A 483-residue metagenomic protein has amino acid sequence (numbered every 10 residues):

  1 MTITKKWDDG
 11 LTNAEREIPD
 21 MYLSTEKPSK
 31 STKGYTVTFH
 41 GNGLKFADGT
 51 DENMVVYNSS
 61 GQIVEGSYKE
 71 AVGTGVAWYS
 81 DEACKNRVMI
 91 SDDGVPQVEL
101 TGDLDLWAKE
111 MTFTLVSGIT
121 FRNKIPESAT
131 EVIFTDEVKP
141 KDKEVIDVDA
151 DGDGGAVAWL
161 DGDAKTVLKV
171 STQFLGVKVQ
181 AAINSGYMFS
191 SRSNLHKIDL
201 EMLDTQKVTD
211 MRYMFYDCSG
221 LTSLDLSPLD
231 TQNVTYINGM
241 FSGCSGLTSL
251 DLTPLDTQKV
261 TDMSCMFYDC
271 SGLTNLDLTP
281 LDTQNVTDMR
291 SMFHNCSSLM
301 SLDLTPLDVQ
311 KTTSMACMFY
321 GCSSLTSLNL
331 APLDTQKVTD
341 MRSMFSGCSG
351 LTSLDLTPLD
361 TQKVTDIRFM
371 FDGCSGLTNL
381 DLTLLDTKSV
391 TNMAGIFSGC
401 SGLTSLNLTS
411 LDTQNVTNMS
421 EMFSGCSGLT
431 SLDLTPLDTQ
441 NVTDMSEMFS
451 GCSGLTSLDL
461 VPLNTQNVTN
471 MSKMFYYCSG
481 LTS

Functional and structural regions predicted by a protein language model:
M1-T112: Secondary-structure capping and domain/repeat boundary segments
L100, D105, K109-S483: Negatively charged
